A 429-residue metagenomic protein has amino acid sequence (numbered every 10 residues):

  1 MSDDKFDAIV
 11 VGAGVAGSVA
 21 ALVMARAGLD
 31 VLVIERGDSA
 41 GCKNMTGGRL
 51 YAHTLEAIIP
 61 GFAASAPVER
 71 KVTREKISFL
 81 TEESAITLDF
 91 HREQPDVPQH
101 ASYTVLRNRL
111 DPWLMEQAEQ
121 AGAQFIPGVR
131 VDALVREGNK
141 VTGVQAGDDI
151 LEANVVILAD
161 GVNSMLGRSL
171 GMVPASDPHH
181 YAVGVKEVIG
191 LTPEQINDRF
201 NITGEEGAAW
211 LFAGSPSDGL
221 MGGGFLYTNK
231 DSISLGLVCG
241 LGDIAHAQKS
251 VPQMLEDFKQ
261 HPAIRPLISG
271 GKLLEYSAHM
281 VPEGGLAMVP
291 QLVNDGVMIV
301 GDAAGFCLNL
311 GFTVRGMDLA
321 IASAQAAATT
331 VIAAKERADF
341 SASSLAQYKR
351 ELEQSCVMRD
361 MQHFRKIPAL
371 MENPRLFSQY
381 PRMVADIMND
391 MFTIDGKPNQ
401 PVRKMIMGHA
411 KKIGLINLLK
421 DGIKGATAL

Functional and structural regions predicted by a protein language model:
F6-V33: N-terminal Rossmann-like FAD-binding beta1-loop-alpha1 element of flavoenzymes
A16, S39, N163: Conserved Rossmann-like nucleotide-cofactor binding loop
A27, G37-S84: N-terminal FAD cofactor-binding segment of flavoenzymes
D96-E116, I244-S250: Short beta-strand to alpha-helix junction loop
Q117-I264: Predominantly flavin-linked oxidoreductase catalytic cores and closely associated redox partners
P216-M221, K230, D243-S323, D339-A342 (+2 more regions): FAD/FMN-dependent oxidoreductases across multiple families
A326-F377: Active-site-proximal substrate-binding core of FAD-dependent oxidoreductases
L370-L429: C-terminal auxiliary extensions adjacent to catalytic cores
